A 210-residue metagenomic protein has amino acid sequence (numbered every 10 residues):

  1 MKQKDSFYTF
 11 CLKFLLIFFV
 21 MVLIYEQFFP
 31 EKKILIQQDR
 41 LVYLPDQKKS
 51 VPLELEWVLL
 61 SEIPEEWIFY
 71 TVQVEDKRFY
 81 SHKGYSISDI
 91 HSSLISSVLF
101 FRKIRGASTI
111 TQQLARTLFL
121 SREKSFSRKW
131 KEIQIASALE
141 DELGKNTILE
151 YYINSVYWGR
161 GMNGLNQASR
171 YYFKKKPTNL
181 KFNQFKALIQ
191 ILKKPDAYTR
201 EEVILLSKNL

Functional and structural regions predicted by a protein language model:
M1-L210: Juxtamembrane regions of bacterial inner-membrane/periplasmic proteins, predominantly the peptidoglycan biogenesis
